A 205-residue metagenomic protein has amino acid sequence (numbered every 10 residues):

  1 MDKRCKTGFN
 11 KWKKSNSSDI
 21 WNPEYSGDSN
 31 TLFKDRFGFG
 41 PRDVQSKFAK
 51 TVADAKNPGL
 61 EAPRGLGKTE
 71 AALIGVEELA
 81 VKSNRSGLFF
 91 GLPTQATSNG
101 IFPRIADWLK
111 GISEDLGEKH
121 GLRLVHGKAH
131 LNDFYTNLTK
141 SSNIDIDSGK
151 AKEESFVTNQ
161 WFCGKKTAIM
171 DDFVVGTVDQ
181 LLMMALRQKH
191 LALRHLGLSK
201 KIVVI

Functional and structural regions predicted by a protein language model:
M1-I205: N-terminal helicase ATP-binding lobe
